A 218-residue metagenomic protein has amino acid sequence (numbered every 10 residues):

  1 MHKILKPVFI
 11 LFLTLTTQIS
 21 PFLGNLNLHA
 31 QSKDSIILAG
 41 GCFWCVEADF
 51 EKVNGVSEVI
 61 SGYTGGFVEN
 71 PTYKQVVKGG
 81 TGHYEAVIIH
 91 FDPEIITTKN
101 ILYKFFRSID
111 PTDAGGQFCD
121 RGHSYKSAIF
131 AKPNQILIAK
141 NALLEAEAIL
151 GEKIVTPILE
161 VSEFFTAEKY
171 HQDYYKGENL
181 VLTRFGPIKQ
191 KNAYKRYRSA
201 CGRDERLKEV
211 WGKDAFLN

Functional and structural regions predicted by a protein language model:
M1-P7: Positively charged n-region of N-terminal signal peptides that target proteins for export
P7-N25: Bacterial N-terminal signal peptides
P21-N218: Flexible coil/turn and secondary-structure edge motifs
